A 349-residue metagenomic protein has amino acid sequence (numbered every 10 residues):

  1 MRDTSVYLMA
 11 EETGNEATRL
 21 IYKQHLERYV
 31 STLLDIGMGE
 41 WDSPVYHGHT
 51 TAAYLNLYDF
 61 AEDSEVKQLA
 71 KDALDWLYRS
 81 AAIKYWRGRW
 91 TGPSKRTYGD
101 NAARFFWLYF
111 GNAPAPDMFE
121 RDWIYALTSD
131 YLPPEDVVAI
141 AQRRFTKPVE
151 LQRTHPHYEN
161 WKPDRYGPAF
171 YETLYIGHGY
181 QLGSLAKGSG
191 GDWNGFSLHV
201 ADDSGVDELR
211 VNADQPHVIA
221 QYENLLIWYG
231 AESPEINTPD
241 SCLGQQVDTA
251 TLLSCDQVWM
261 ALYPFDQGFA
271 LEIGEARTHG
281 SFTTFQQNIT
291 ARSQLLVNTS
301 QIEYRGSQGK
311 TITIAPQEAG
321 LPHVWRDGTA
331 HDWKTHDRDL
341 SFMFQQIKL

Functional and structural regions predicted by a protein language model:
M1, N112-L349: Ser/Thr/Asn(+Pro)-rich, low-complexity disordered segments
M1-A61, K67: Aromatic-lined, polymer-binding surfaces characteristic of secreted/periplasmic polysaccharide-degrading enzymes
V6, R89-W90, L198, L349: Generic low-polarity alpha-helical segments
N15-M38, D72-W90, Y98, Y131-L132 (+1 more regions): Long, well-ordered core segments of solenoidal/helical folds
E27, T32, F105, H155-H157 (+1 more regions): Mixed-charge, polar/low-complexity N-terminal
T32-T50, S80, K84, R89 (+3 more regions): Residue-level signal for functionally critical sites in structured catalytic/ligand-binding pockets
V45-T51, L55-D59, S64-R121: Extended amphipathic alpha-helical segments with heptad-repeat/coiled-coil character used for oligomerization, fusion
